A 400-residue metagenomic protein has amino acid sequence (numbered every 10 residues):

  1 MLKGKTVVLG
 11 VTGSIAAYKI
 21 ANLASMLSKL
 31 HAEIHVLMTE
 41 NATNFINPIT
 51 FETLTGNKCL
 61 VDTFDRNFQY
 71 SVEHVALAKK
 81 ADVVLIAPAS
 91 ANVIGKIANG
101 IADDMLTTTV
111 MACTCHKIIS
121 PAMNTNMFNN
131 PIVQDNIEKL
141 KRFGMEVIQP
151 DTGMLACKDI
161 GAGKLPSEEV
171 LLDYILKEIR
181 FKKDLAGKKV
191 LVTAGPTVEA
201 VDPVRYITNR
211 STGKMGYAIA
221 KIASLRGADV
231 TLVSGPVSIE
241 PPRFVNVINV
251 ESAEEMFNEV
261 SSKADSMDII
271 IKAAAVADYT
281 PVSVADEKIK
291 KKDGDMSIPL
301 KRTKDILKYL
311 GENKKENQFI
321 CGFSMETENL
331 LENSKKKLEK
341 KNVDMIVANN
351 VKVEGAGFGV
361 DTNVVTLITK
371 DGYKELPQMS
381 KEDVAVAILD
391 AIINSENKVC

Functional and structural regions predicted by a protein language model:
M1-I118, N124-G213, Y217-C400: A cross-family phosphate/adenosyl-ligand binding-site feature
